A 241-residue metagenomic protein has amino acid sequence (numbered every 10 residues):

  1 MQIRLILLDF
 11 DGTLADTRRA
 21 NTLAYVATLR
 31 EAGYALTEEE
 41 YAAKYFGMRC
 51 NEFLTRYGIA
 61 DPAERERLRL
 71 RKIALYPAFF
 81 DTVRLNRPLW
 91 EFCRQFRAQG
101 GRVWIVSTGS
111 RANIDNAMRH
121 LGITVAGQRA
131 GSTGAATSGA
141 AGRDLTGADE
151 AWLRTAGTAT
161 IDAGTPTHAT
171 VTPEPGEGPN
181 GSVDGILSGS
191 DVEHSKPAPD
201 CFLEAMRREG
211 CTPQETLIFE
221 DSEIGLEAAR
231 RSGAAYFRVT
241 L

Functional and structural regions predicted by a protein language model:
Q2-W90, Q95-G101, S110-A112: N-terminal helical cap/lid subdomain that shapes the substrate entry/recognition surface in HAD-like hydrolases
L14, V103-V106, H194, I218-F219: Conserved SAM-binding loop
A15, S232-G233: Conserved donor-binding/catalytic loop of nucleotide-activated donor transferases
R102, E215, A235: Residues at the starts of beta-strands that form the adenosine-phosphate
W104-V106, L187, F237: Structural detector of well-ordered beta-strand residues that form the stable sheet scaffold of enzyme domains
S110-G164, T170-L217, E223-R231: Substrate-recognition "cap/lid" segment bordering the active-site pocket of phosphatases
S222-G225, Y236, T240-L241: Short glycine/proline-centered loop/turn elements that form peptide/ligand docking sites
